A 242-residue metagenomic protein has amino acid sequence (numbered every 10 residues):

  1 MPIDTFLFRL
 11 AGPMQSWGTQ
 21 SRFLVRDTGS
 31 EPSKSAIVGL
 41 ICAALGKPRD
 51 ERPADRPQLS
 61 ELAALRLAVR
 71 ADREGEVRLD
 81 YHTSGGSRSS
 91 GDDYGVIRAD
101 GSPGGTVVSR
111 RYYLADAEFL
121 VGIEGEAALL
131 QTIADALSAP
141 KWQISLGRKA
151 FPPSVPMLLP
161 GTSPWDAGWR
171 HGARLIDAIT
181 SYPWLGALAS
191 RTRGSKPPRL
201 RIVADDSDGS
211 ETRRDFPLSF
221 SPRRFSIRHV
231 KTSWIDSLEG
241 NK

Functional and structural regions predicted by a protein language model:
M1-P2, Q58-L62, R110-A117: Short, surface-exposed loop and linker segments with low hydrophobicity and enrichment for Pro/Ser/Thr
M1-R9: Charged, low-complexity intrinsically disordered regulatory segments in eukaryotic signaling
D4, T19-D92: Glycine/small-residue-rich interface belts in oligomeric ring/scaffold proteins and their assembly partners
F6, L67, F119-V121: Hydrophobic residues positioned within well-ordered beta-strands of beta-sheet architectures
F8, A44-R49, R98-P103: A short linear-motif detector with a strong N-terminal bias
L10-S16: Short polar catalytic/cofactor-binding loops
A71-K242: Internal, well-folded beta-alpha domain core
